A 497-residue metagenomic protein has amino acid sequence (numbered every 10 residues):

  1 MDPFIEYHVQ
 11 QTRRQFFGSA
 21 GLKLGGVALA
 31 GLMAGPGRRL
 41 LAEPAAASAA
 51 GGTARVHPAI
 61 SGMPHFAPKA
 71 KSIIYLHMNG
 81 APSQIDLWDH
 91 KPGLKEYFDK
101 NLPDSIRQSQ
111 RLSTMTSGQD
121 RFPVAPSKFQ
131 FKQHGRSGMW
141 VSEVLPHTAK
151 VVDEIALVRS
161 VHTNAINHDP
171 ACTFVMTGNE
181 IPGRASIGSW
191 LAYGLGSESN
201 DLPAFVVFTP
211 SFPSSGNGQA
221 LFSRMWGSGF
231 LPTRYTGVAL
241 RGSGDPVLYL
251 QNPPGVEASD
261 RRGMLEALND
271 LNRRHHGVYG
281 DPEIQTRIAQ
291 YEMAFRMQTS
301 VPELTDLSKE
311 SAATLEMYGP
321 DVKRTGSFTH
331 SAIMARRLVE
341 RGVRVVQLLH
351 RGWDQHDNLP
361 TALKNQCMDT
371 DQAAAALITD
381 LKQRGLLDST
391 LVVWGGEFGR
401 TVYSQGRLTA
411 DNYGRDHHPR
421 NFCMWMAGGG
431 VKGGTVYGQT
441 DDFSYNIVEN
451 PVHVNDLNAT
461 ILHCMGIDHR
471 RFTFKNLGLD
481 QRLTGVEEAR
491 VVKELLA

Functional and structural regions predicted by a protein language model:
M1-A497: Ligand-binding pockets and gating/stacking loops
